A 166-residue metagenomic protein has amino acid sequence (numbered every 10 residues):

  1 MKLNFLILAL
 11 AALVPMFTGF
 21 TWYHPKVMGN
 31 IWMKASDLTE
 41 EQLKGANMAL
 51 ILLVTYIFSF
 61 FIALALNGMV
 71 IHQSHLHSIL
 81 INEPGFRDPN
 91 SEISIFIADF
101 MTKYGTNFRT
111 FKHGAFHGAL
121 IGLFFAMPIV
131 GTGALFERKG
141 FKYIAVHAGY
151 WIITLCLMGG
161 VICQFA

Functional and structural regions predicted by a protein language model:
M1-A166: Juxtamembrane/disordered regions of integral membrane proteins
